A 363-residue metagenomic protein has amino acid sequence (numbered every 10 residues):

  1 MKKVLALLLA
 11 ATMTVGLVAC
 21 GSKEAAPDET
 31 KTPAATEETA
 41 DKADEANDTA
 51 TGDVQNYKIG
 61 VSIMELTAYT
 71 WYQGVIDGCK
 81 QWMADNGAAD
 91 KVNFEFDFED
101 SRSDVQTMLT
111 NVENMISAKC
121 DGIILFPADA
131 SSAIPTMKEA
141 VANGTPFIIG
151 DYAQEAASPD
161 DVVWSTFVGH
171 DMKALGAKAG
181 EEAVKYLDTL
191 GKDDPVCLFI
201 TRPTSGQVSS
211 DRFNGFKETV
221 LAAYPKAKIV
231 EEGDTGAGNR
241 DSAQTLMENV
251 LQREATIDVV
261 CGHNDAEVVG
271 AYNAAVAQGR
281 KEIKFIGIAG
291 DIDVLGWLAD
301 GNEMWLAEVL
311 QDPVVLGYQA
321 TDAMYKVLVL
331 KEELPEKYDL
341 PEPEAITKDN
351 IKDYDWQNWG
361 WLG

Functional and structural regions predicted by a protein language model:
M1, T12-V15, T51, A89: Low-complexity, intrinsically disordered short peptide segments enriched in small/polar/basic residues
K2-K3, K58: A general lysine-centric signal
K3-K23: Sec-dependent N-terminal signal peptides of Gram-positive bacterial secreted proteins and lipoproteins
C20-G363: A residue-level marker of the well-folded mature domains of exported/periplasmic proteins
